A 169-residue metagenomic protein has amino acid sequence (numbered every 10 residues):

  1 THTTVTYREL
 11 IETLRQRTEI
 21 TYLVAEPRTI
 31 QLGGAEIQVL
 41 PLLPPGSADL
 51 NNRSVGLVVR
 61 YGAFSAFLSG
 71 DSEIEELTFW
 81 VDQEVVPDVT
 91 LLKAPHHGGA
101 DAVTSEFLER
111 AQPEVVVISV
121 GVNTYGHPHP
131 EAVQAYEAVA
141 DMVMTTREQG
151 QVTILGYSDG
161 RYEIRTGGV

Functional and structural regions predicted by a protein language model:
T1-V169: Non-globular, low-confidence helical/coil segments that flank catalytic cores
